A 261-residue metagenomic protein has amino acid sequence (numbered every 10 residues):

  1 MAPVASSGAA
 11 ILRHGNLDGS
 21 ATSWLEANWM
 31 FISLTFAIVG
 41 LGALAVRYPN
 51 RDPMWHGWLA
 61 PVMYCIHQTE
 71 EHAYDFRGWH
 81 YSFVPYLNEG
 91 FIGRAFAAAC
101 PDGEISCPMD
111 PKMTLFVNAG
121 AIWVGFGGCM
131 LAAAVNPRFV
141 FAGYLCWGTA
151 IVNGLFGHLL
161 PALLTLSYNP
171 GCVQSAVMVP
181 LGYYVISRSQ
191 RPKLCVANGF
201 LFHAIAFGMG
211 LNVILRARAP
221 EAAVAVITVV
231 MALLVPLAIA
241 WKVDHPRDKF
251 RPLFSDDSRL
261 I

Functional and structural regions predicted by a protein language model:
M1-W24: Short, strongly hydrophobic alpha-helical membrane anchors
W24-I32, S106-V124, T165-P180: Membrane-interface loop-to-helix entry segments
L34-A37, F116-M130, V152-N153, V177-V179 (+1 more regions): Core segments of transmembrane alpha-helices that mediate helix-helix packing or line hydrophobic substrate/ligand
R47-G125: Early transmembrane hairpin module of multi-pass membrane proteins
Y64-Q68, G148-G157, F202-I214: Aromatic-anchored segments of alpha-helical transmembrane domains
G128-M130, N153-L164, V177-L194, G210-I214: Alpha-helical transmembrane segments in multipass membrane proteins, preferentially the mid-helix core
A134-P137, H158-N169, A217: Membrane-interface helix caps and helix-loop-helix hairpins in membrane proteins
V185-R259: Terminal transmembrane helical module of multi-pass membrane proteins
